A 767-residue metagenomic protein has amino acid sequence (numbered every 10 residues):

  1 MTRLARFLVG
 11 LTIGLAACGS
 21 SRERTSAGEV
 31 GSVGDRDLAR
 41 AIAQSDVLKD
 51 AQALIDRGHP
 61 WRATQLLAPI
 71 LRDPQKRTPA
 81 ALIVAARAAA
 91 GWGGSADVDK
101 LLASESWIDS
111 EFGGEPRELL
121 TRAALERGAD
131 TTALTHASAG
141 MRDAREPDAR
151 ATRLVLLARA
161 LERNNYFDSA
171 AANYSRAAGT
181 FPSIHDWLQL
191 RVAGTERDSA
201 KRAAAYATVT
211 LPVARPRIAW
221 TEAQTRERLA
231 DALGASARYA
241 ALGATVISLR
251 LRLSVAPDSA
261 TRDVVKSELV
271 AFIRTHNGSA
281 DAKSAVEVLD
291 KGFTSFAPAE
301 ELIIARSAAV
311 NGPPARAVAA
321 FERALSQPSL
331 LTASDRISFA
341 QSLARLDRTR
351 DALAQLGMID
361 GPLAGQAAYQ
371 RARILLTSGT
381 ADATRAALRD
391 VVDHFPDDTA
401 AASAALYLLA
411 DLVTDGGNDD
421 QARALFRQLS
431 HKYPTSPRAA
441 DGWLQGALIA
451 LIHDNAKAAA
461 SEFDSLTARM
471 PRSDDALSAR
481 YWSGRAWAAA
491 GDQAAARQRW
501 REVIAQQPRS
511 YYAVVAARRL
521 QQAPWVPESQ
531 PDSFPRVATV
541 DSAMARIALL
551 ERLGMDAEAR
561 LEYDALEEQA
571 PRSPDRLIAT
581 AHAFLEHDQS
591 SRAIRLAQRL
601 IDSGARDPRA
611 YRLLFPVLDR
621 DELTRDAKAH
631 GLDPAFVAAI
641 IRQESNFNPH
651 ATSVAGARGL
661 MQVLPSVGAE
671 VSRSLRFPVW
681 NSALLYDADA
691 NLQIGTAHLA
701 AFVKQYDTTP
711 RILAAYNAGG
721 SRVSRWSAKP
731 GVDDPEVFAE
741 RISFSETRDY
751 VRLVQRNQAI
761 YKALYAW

Functional and structural regions predicted by a protein language model:
C18-V84, G91-G93, E111, E115 (+5 more regions): N-terminal leader/linker segments that initiate helical-solenoid repeat arrays
R24, L38, I70-P79, E105-E115 (+13 more regions): Short solvent-exposed coil/turn linkers within tandem alpha-helical repeat scaffolds
V47, L82, R117, L154 (+15 more regions): TPR repeat positional signature
Y407, G416-Q421, L425-F426, K432 (+11 more regions): Catalytic glycan-binding domains that act on GlcNAc-containing polysaccharides
